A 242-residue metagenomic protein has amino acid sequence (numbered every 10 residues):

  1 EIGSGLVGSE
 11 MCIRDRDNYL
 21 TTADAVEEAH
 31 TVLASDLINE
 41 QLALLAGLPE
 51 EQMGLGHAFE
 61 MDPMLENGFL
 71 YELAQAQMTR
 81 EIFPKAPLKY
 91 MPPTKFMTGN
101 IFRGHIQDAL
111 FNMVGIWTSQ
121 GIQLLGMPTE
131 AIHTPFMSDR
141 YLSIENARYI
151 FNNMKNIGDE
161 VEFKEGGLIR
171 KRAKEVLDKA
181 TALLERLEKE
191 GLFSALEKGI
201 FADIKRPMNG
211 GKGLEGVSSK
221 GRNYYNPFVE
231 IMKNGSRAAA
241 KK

Functional and structural regions predicted by a protein language model:
E1-G8, C12: Single conserved hydrophobic/aromatic residue that forms the stacking wall/gate of nucleotide- or nucleobase-binding
E10-N18, E51-F59, P87-P93, I122-L125: Hydrophobic faces of well-ordered beta-strands that scaffold small-molecule active sites in alpha/beta enzyme cores
A23-E50, A76-Q77: Conserved alpha/beta-domain cores
A43, V114-T134: Glycine-rich phosphate-binding active-site loops on the catalytic face of alpha/beta enzymes
R80-G104: Catalytic-site beta-strand/loop segments enriched in glycine and acidic/polar residues
R103-M113: Catalytic cores of alpha/beta
P128-K155: C-terminal helical cap(s) of enzyme catalytic domains, especially alpha/beta-barrels
N146-K242: Long, compositionally biased intrinsically disordered regions
